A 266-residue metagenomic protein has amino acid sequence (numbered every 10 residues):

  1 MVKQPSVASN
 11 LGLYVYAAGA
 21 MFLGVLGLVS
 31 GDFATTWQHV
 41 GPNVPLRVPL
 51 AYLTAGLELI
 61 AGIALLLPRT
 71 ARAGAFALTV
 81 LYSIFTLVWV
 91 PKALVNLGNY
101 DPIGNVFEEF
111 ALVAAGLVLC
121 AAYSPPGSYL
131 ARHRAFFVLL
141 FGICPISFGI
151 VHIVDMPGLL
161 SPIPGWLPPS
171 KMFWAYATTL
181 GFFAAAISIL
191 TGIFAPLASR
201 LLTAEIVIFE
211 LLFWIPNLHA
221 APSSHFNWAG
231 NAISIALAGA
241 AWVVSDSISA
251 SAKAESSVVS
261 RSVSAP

Functional and structural regions predicted by a protein language model:
M1-D32, V48-I60, L66-V154, M172-A184 (+1 more regions): Extended, low-polarity transmembrane helix blocks
S30-N43, D155-F173: Membrane-interface interhelical connector segments
